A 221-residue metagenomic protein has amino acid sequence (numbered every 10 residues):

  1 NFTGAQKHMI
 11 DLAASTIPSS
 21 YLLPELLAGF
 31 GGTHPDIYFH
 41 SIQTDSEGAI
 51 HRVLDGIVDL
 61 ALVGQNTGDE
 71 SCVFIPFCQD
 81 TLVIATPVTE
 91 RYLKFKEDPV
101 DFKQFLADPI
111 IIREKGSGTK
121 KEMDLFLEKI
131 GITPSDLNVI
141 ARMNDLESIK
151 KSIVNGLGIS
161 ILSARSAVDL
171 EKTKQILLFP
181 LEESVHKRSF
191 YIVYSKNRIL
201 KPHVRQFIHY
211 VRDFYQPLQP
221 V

Functional and structural regions predicted by a protein language model:
T3-G4, F74-L82, T86-I111, K115: Flexible hinge/capping segments at coil-to-helix
K7-E70: Central regulatory/effector-binding core of bacterial HTH transcription factors
M9-A13, A61, A85, I111 (+2 more regions): Short, well-ordered beta-strand segments
L22, L177-P220: A late-sequence structural motif
L26-T33, K120-D136: Ligand-binding cleft/hinge of the Venus flytrap
D45-V58, V63, E128, I132-L177: Hydrophobic hinge/microswitch elements
D69-P76, D80, F95, N144-N197: Beta-alpha-beta core module
V100, I110-G131, K201, I208 (+1 more regions): Secondary-structure junction motif
